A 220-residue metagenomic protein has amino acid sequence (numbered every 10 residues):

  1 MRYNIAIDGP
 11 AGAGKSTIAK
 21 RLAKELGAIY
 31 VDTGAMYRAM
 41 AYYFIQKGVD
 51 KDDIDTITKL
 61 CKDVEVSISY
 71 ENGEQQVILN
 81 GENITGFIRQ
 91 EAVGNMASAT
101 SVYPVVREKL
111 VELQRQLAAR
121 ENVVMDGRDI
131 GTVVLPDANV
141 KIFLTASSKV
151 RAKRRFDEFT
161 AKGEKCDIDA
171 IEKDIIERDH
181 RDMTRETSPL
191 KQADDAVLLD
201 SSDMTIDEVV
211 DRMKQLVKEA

Functional and structural regions predicted by a protein language model:
I7: Hydrophobic anchor at the beta1->P-loop junction of P-loop NTPases
A11: The conserved Walker
K15: Conserved lysine of the Walker
I18: Hydrophobic positions on the alpha1 helix immediately C-terminal to the Walker A/P-loop
K24-R89: N-terminal phosphate/diphosphate-binding loop that engages ATP/GTP or pyrophosphate donors across diverse enzyme folds
G34, G81, L110, V124 (+1 more regions): Residue-level signal for inorganic ion chemistry
S69, Q114-R120, R128, V133 (+2 more regions): Small-molecule kinase domains that catalyze NTP-dependent phosphoryl transfer to phosphate-bearing small molecules
T85-K162: ATP-dependent NMP and nucleoside kinases share a basic, alpha-helical "lid"
